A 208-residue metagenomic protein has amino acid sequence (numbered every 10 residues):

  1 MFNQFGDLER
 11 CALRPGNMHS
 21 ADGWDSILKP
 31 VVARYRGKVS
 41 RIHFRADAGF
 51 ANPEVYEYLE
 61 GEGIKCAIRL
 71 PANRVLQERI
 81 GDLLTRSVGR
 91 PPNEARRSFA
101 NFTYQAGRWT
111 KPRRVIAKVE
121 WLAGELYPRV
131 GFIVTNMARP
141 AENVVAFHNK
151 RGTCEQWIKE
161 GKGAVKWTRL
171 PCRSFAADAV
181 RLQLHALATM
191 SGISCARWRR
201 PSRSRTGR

Functional and structural regions predicted by a protein language model:
M1-K38: Electropositive, glycine- and tryptophan-enriched low-complexity nucleic-acid-binding patches
G6, I42-A51, C66, I133 (+2 more regions): Short, conserved catalytic/metal-binding motifs centered on acidic residues
G16, D47-A51, P71-N73: Active-site beta-loop-alpha junctions enriched in small/polar residues
N52-E57, Q77-G81: A short acidic (Asp/Glu
Y56-K65: Short, surface-exposed basic-aromatic patches at helix termini and helix-loop junctions that form
K65-K166: An anionic, glycine-rich sequence signature occurring as long contiguous blocks
A123, C172-L182, T206: Structural motif
S191-R208: A short, flexible helix-boundary coil/loop motif
